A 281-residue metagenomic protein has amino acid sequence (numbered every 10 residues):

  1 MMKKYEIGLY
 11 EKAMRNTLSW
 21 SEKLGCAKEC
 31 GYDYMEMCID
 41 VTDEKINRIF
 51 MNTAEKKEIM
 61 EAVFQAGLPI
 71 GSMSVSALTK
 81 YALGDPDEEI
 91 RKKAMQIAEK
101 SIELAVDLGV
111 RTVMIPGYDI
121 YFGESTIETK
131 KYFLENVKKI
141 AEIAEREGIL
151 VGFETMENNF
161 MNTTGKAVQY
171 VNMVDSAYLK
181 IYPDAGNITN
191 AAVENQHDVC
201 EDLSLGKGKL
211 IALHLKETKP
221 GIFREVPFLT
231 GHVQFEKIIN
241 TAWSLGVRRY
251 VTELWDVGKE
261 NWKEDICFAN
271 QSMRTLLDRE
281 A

Functional and structural regions predicted by a protein language model:
M1-V106, S176, K180, H197 (+1 more regions): N-terminal pre-domain/capping segments
Y5-E11, M35-M37, I70-V75, V113-I115 (+4 more regions): Hydrophobic faces of well-ordered beta-strands that scaffold small-molecule active sites in alpha/beta enzyme cores
E6, E128, E135-H232: Acidic/histidine-rich catalytic cores of soluble enzymes
Y10-M14, C38-T42, V75-L78, Y118-I120 (+4 more regions): Active-site beta-loop-alpha junctions enriched in small/polar residues
W20, K56, A94, A98 (+8 more regions): Aromatic/hydrophobic pocket-lining residues that form the small-molecule binding cavity in soluble enzyme cores
D87-L108, T112, F133-E147: An active-site-proximal structural segment forming one wall of the substrate-binding cleft that immediately precedes
L108-E124: Active-site groove signature of glycoside hydrolases
